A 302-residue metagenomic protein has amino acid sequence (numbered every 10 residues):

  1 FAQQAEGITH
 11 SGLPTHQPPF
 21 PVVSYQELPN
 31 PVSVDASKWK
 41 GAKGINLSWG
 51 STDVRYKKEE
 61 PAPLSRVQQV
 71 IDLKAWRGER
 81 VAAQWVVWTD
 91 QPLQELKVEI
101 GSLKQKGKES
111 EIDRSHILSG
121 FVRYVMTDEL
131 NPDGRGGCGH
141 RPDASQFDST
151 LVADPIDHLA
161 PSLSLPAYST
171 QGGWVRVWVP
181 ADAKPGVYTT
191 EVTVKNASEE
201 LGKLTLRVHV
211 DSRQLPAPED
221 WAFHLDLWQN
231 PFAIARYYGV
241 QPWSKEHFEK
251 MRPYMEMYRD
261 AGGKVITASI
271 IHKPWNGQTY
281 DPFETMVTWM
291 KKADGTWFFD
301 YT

Functional and structural regions predicted by a protein language model:
F1-A2: Pro/Ala/Gly-rich low-complexity, hydrophilic intrinsically disordered segments
A5-V67, D90-V175: Surface-exposed binding patches on compact interaction domains or structured appendages
L73-E79: Short, solvent-exposed loop/linker segments at the N-terminal edge of repeated beta-sheet extracellular domains
K74, V86-K104, A160-D220, F248: Extended acidic/polar, glycine-enriched regions that form or flank non-catalytic beta-rich accessory modules
R80-A82, P155: Sequence/structural signature of long amphipathic alpha-helices that form protein-protein interaction faces
K108-E109, G136, S198, Q278 (+1 more regions): Intrinsic-disorder/low-complexity loop/linker signature
L201-K291, G295, T302: An acidic-aromatic substrate-binding cleft motif
